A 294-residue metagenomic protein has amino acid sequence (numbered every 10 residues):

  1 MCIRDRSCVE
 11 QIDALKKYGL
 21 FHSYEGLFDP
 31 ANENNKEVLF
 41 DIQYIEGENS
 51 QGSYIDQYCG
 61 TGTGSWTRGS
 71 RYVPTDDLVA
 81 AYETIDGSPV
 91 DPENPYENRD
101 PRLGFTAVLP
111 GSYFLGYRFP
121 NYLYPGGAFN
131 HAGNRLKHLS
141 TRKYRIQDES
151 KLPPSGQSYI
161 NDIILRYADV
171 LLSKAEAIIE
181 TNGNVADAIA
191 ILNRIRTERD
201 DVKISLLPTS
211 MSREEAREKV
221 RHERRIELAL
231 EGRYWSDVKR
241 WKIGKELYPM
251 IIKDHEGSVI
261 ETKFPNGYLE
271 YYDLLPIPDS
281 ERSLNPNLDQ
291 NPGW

Functional and structural regions predicted by a protein language model:
R4-D56, T63-W66, D86-W294: Acidic/polar-rich alpha-helix caps and helix-coil junctions
R71, T75-T84: Glycine-rich (often Gly-Gly/Gly-Pro-rich) flexible segments and glycine-rich loop motifs, frequently accented by
